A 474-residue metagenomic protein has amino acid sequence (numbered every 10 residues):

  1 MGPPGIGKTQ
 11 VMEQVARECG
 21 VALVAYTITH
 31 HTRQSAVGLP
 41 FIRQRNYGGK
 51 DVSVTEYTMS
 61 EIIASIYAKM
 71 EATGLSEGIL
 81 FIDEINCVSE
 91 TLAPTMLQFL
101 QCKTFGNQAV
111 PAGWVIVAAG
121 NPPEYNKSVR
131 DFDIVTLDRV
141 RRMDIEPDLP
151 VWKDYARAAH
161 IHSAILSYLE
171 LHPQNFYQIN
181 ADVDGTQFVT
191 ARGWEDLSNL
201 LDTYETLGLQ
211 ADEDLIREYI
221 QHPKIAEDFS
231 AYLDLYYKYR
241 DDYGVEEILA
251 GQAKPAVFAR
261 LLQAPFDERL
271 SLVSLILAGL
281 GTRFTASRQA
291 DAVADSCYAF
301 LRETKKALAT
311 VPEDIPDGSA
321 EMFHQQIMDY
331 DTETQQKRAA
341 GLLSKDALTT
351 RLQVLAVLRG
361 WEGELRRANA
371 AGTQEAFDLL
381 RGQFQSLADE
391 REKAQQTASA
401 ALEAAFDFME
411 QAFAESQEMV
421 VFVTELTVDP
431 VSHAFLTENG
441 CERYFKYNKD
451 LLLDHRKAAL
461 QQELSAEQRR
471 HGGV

Functional and structural regions predicted by a protein language model:
M1-Q174, I179-D182: AAA+ P-loop NTPase catalytic core and its hallmark functional loops
K8, K50, K69, K103 (+11 more regions): Context-gated lysine
H30-H31, H160-H162, H172, H222 (+4 more regions): Histidine (H) residue identity feature
A158-E321: Alpha-helical lid/collar subdomain of P-loop NTPases
L262-V474: Terminal-proximal interaction/regulatory segments of ATP-powered molecular machines
